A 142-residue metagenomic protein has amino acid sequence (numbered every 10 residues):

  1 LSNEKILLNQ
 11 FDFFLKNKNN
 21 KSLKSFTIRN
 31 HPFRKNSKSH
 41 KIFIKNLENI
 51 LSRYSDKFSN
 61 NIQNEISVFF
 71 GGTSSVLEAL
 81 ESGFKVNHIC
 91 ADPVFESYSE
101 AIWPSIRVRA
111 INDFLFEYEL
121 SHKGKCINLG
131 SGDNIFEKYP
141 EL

Functional and structural regions predicted by a protein language model:
L1, R29-N30, V68-G72, I89-A91: Short His-Asn-centered micro-motif
L1-N46: Conserved catalytic-core segment of nucleotide-activated headgroup transferases in glycan assembly
F13-N17, K57, S75-V76: Generic recognition of flexible, low-complexity loop/linker segments
K21-S25, Q63-E65, G83: A general structural motif
H40-N49, E65-I66, S74-K138: Catalytic binding pocket for nucleotide-activated donors in carbohydrate/polymer assembly enzymes
E48-D56: Active-site donor-binding acidic/aromatic loop of nucleotide-activated sugar and phosphosugar transferases involved
S59-F69: Acidic donor-binding loop of glycosyltransferase active sites
